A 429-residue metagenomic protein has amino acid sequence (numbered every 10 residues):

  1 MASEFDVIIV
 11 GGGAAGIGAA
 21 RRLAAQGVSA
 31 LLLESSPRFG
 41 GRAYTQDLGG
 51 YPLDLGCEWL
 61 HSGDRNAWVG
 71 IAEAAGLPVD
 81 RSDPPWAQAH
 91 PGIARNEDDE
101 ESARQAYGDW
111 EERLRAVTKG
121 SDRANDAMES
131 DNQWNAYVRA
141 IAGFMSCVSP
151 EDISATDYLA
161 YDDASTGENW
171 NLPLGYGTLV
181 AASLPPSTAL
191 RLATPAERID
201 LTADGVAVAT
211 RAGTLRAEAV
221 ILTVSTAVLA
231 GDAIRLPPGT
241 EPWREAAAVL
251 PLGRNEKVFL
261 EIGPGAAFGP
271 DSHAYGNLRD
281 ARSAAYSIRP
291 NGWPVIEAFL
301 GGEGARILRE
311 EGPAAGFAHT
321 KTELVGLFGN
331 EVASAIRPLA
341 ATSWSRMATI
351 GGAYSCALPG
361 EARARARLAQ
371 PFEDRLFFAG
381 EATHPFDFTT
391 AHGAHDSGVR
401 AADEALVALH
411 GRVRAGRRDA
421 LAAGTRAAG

Functional and structural regions predicted by a protein language model:
M1-G429: FAD-dinucleotide binding site
